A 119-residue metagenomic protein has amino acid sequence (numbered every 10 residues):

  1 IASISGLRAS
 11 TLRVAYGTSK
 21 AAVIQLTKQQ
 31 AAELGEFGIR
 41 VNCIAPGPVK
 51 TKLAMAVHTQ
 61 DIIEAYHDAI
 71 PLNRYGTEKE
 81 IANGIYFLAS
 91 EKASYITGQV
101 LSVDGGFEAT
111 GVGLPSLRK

Functional and structural regions predicted by a protein language model:
S3: Residue(s) in the substrate-gating loop at a strand-loop-helix junction that position the organic substrate next
L7, A45-A56: Short, flexible catalytic-loop segment of classical short-chain dehydrogenase/reductase
R8, Y86, T97-K119: Short C-terminal tail/terminal secondary-structure segment of NAD(P)H-dependent dehydrogenase/reductase domains
A9-R13, G35, V112: Active-site "substrate specificity/gating" loop of NAD(P)-dependent dehydrogenases, especially the short-chain
S19, T27: Active-site helix of classical SDR
A32-E36, S94: Alpha-helical segment proximal to the catalytic Tyr-Lys
C43, E64-I96, V103-G105: C-terminal helical subdomain
A56-I70, K119: A short C-terminal helix-loop "cap" of Rossmann-like NAD(P)-dependent dehydrogenase/epimerase domains
